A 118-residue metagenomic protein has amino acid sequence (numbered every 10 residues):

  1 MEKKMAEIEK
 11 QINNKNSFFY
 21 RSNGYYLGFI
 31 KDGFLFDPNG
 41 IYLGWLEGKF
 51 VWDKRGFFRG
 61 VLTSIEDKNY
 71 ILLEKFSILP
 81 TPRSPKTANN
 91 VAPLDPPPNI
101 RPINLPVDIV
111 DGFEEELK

Functional and structural regions predicted by a protein language model:
M1-E2, S17-F18, G33-F34, Y42: Short amphipathic alpha-helical surface micro-motifs
M1-S17, F57-K118: Long terminal segments
Q11-S22, Y26-L27, K31: N-terminal segments that cap or nucleate solenoid repeat domains
F18-F19, F34-F36, V51-W52, I71: Well-ordered beta-strand segments characteristic of repetitive beta-sheet solenoids
K49-F50, D67: Short linear loop/turn motifs
